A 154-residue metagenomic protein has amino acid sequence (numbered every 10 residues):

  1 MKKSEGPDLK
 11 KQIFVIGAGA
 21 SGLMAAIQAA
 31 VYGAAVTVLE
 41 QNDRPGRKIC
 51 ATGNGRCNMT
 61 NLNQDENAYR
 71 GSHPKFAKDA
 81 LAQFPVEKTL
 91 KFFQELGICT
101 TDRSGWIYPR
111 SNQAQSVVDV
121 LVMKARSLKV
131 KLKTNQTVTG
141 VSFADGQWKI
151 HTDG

Functional and structural regions predicted by a protein language model:
L9-K11, H151-G154: Core beta-strand elements of the Rossmann-like FAD/NAD(P) dinucleotide-binding domain in flavoenzyme oxidoreductases
K11-V38: N-terminal Rossmann-like FAD-binding beta1-loop-alpha1 element of flavoenzymes
S21, R44, G55: Conserved Rossmann-like nucleotide-cofactor binding loop
N54-S104: Glycine-rich active-site loop/strand segments that organize a redox cofactor
A77-P85, S104-M123, K133: Short beta-strand to alpha-helix junction loop
T134-Q147: A conserved short coil-to-beta-strand element within the FAD-binding core of flavoproteins
